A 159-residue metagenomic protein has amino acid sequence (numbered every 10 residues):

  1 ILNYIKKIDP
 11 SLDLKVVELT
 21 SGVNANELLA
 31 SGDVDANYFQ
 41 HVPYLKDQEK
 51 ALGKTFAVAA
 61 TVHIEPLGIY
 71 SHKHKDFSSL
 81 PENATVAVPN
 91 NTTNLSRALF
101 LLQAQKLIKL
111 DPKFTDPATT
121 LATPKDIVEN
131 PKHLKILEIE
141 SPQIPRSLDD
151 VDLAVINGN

Functional and structural regions predicted by a protein language model:
I1-D13: Short, polar/charged alpha-helical segment
I1-N3, S21-N24: Extracytoplasmic "Venus flytrap"
D13-T20, D111-T119, H133-I139: Short beta-strand-to-loop elements that line the ligand-binding cleft of bilobed periplasmic-binding protein-like
V23-N37, K50, F100-L101, A122-N157: Short helices/loops that flank or line small-molecule/ion binding pockets
V34-N37, T55-T61: Short beta-strand-centered segments that line the small-molecule binding cleft or hinge of alpha/beta clamshell
H41-V42, G158-N159: Short secondary-structure boundary segments
D47-A59, K73-H74, D150, V155: Ligand-binding "clamshell"
A59-K109: A conserved helix-loop-strand patch within extracytoplasmic ligand-binding domains of the periplasmic binding
